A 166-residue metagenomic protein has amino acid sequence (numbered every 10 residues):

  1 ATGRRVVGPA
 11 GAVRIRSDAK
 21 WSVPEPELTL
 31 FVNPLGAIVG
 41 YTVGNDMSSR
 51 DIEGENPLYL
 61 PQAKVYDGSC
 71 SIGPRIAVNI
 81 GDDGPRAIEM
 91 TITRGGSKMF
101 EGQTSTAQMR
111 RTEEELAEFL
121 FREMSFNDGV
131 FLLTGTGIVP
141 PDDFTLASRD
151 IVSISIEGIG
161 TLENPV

Functional and structural regions predicted by a protein language model:
A1-E114: Glycine-enriched loop-and-adjacent helix/strand subsegments that border the catalytic/binding cleft of enzyme cores
S17-D18, P141-D143: Generic recognition of flexible, low-complexity loop/linker segments
N56, K64-I76, D142-V166: Charged, cofactor-coupling segments
D67-S69, P85-A87, E123, D128 (+1 more regions): Active-site lining segments that contact anionic ligands and/or coordinate catalytic metals
Q103-T112, L120-L133: Short, basic/aromatic beta-hairpin or loop at an interaction surface
L116-F121, G137-D142: Short alpha-helix capping/helix-loop boundary micro-motifs
F126-P140, I154-E157: Conserved metal-binding segment of the jelly-roll/cupin
